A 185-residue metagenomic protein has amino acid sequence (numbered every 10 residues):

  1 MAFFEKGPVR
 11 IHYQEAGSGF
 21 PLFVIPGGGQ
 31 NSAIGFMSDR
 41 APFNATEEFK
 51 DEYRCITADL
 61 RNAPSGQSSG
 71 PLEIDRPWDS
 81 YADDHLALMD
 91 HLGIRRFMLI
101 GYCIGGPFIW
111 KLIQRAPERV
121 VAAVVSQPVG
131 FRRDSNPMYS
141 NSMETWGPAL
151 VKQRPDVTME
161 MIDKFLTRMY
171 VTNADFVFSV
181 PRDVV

Functional and structural regions predicted by a protein language model:
M1-A2: Short, hydrophobic/aromatic-rich segments at coil-to-beta transitions
K6-S68: Conserved HGGG/HGGXW glycine-rich cap/lid loop of the alpha/beta-hydrolase fold
G17-G19, D51, D90-R96, P117-E118: Active-site acidic short loop of glycosyltransferases
D39-N44, L72-D75, P117, S140-S142: Glycine-rich, phosphate-binding/catalytic loops in enzymes
Q67-A82: Catalytic nucleophile-loop/oxyanion-hole region of alpha/beta-hydrolase and closely related hydrolase-like folds
D79-F97: Conserved acidic catalytic loop of the alpha/beta-hydrolase fold
R95-D134: Conserved hydrolase catalytic core segment
V125-V185: Helix-rich cap/lid subdomain of alpha/beta-hydrolase
